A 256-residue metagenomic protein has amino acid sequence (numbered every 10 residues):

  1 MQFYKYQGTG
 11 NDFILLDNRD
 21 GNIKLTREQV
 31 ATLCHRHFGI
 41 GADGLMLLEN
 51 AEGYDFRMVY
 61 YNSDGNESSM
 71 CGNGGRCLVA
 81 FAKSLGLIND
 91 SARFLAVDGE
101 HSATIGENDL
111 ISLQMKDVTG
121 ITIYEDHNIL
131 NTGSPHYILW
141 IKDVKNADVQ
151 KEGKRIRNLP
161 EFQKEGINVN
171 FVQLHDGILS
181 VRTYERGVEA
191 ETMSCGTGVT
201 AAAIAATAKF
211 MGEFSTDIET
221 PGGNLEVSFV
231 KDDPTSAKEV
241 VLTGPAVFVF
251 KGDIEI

Functional and structural regions predicted by a protein language model:
M1-E107, I138-I256: A glycine-rich beta-to-alpha transition motif near the start of alpha/beta enzyme domains, typified by
L110: Glycine-rich, mobile lid/loop segments that gate access to catalytic sites or pores
L113-D126, K151-I156: Active-site glycine-rich loop that binds ribose-phosphate moieties when present
T122-L130, K251-I256: Extended Gly/Ser/Thr-rich low-complexity repeat segments, especially those forming or decorating extracellular
